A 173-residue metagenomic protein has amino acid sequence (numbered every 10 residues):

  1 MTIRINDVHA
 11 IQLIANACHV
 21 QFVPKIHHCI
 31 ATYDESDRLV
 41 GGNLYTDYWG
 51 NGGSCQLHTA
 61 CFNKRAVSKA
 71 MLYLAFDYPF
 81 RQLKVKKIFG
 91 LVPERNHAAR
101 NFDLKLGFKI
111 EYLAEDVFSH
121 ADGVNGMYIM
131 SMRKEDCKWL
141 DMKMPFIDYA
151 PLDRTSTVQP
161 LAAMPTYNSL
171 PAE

Functional and structural regions predicted by a protein language model:
M1-Q21, A162-Y167: Short amphipathic alpha-helix that is part of the acyltransferase structural core
V23-I26, V40-G52: A conserved beta-strand-loop-helix scaffold within acyl/acetyltransferase catalytic domains
D47-H58, K84-K86: A conserved beta-turn-beta hairpin within the catalytic core of GNAT-like acetyltransferases that forms part
H58-V67, P93: A short, internal acetyl-CoA/4′-phosphopantetheine-binding micro-motif in the GNAT/acyltransferase core
R81-V92: Conserved GNAT acetyl-CoA-binding A-motif
G90-R100, V117-F118: Conserved beta-strand-loop-alpha-helix junction that forms the acyl-donor binding cleft
R95-Y112: Conserved active-site alpha-helix within GNAT-family acetyltransferase domains
K109-N125: Conserved catalytic-core motifs of GNAT/GCN5-like acyltransferases
